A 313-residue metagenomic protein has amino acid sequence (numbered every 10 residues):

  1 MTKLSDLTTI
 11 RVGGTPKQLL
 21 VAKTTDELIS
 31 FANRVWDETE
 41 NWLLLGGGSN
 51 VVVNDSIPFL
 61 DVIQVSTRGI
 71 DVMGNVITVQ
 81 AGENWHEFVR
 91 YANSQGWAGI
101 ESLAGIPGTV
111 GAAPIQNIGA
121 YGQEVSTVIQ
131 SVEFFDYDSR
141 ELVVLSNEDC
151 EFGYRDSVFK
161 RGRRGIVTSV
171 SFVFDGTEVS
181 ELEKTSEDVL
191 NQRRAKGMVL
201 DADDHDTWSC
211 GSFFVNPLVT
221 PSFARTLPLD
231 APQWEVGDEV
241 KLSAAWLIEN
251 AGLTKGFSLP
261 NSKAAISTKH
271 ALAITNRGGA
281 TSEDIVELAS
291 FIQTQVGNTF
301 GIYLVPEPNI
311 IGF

Functional and structural regions predicted by a protein language model:
M1-D138: Anion-binding (especially nucleotide phosphate/pyrophosphate-binding) glycine-rich loop and adjoining beta-alpha core
S5-T9, L142-E287, T299-F313: Phosphate/pyrophosphate- and phosphate-bearing ligand-binding catalytic cores of soluble enzymes
T24, G48, G108, R140 (+4 more regions): Residue-level signal for inorganic ion chemistry
D37, S94, N250, N298-T299: Residues at alpha-helix termini
E38-N41, N191-R193, Q293-F300: A common structural junction motif
